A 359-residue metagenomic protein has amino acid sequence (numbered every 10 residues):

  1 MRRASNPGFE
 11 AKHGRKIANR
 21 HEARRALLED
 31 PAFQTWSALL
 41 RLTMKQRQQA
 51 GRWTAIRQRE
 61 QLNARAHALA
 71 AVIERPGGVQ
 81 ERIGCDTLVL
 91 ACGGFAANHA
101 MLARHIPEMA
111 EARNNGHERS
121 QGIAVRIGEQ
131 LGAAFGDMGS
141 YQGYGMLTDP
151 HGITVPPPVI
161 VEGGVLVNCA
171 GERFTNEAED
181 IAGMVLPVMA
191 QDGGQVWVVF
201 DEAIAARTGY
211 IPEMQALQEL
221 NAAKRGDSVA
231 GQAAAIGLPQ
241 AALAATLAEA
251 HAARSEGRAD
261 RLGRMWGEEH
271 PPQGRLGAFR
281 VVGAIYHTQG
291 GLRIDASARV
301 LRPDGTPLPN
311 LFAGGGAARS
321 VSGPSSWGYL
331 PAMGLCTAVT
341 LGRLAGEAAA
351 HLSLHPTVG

Functional and structural regions predicted by a protein language model:
M1-V79, C85, H99-A100, R254-Q273: Conserved redox-cofactor binding core of oxidoreductases
E74, C85, A91-C92, C169 (+1 more regions): Short, well-ordered coil/turn residues at beta-beta hairpins and beta-strand->alpha-helix junctions within
P76-T148, L335-L344: Glycine-rich loop(s) and the adjacent beta-strand/alpha-helix scaffold that form part
V125-A134, I236-P239, A244-L247, C336-V358: Internal hydrophobic alpha-helix adjacent to the cofactor/substrate pocket in enzyme cavities
V125-L238, A242: An anion/pyrophosphate-binding glycine-rich loop and adjacent beta-alpha core in soluble alpha-beta enzymes
G143-T148, A182-G183, G283-Q289, A317-L335: Glycine-rich phosphate/pyrophosphate-binding beta-alpha loops
A242-S325: A glycine-rich dinucleotide-binding beta-alpha-beta segment and adjacent secondary-structure elements that constitute
L301-R302, T306-P356: Catalytic phosphate/nucleotide-handling subdomain of diverse soluble enzymes
